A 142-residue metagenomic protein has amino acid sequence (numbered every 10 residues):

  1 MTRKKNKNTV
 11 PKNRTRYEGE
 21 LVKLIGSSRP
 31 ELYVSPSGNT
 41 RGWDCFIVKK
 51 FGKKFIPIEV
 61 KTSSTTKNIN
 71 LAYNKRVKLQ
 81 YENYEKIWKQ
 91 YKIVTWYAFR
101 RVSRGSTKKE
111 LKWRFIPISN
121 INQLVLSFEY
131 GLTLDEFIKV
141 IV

Functional and structural regions predicted by a protein language model:
M1-S37: Acidic-basic catalytic patches of nuclease active cores, encompassing PD-(D/E)XK and other metal-cofactor nuclease
N8, S64-L71: Surface-exposed cleft-lining segments at the edges of enzyme active sites
E18, E59, Q80: Acidic-residue sensor for enzyme active/binding pockets
I25, C45-I47, K54-T66: Conserved catalytic cores of phosphodiester-cleaving nucleases, focusing on short active-site segments
S28-K53: Active-site metal-binding core of divalent-cation-utilizing nuclease and nuclease-like domains
G52-I56, N122-V125: Short, charged/polar, Gly/Pro-enriched secondary-structure boundary elements
N68-Y97: Short, charged, amphipathic alpha-helix that recurs within catalytic cores of restriction-modification and other
I93-V142: Domain-level recognition of nuclease-like catalytic cores that cleave nucleotide substrates
